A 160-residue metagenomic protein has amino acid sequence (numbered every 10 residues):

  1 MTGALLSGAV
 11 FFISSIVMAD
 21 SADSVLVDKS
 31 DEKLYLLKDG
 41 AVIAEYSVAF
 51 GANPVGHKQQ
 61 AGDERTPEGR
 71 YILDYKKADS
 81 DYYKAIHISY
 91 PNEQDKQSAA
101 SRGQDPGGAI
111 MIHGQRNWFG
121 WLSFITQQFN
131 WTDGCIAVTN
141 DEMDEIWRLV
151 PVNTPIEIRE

Functional and structural regions predicted by a protein language model:
M1-L5: Bacterial N-terminal signal peptides that target proteins for export
D20, Y75-E160: Exported/periplasmic cell-wall-interacting domains
D20-D23, S30, F50-Y75, E93-S98 (+1 more regions): N-terminal post-signal-peptidase region of extra-cytosolic proteins
S24, E45-S47, R70, A109 (+1 more regions): Well-ordered beta-strand positions in beta-sheet-rich domains
D28-A49: N-terminal targeting signals for Sec/Tat export/insertion, comprising classic cleavable signal peptides
Y35-L36, E45, V55-K58, D81-K84 (+1 more regions): Short, solvent-exposed loop/turn elements at domain surfaces
S47, K58, R65, I110 (+1 more regions): Short glycine- and Lys/Arg-enriched binding-loop motifs that mark or flank ligand-binding interfaces
